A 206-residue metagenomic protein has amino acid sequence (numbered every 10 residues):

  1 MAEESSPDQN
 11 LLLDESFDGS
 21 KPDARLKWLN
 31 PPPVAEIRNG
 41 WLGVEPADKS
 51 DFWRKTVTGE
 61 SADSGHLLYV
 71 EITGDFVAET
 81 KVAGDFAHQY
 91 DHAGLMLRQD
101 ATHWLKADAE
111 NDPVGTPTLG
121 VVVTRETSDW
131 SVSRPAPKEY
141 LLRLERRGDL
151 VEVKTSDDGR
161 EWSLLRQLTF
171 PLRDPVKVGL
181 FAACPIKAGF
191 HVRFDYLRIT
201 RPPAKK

Functional and structural regions predicted by a protein language model:
A2-K206: Extracellular glycan-recognition regions
